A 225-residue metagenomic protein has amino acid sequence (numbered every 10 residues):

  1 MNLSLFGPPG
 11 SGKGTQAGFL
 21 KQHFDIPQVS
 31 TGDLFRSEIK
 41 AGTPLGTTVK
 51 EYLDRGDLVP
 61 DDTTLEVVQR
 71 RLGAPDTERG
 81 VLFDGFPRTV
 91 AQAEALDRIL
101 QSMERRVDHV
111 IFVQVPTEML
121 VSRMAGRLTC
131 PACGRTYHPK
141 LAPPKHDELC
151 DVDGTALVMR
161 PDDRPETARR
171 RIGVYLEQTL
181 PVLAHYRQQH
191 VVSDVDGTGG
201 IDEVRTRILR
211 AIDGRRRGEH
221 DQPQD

Functional and structural regions predicted by a protein language model:
M1-D225: Glycine-rich phosphate-binding loop of ATP-dependent small-molecule kinases
